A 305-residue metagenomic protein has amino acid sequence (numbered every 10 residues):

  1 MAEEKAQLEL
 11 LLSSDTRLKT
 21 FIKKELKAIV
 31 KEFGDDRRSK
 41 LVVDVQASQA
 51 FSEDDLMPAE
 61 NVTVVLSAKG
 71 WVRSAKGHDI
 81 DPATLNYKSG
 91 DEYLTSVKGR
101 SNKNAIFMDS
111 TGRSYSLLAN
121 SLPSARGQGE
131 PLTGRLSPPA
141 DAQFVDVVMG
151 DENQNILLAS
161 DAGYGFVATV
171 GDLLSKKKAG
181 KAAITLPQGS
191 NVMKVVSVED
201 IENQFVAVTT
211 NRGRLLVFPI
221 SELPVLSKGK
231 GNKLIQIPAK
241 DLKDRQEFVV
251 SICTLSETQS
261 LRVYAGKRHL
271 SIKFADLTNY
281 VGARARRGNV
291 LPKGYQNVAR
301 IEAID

Functional and structural regions predicted by a protein language model:
M1-D305: Short, structured "edge-of-domain" segments at secondary-structure transitions
